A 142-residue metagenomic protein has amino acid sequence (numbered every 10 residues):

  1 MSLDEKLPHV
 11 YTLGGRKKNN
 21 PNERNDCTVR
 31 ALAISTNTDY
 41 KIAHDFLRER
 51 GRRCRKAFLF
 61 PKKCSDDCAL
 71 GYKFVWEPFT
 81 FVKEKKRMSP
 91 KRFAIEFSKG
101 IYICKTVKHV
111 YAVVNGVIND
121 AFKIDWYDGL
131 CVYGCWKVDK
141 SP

Functional and structural regions predicted by a protein language model:
M1-G71, W76, P142: Active-site nucleophile-adjacent alpha helix/oxyanion-hole segment immediately C-terminal to the catalytic cysteine
D4-L7, N115, G129, C135: Low-complexity, intrinsically disordered short peptide segments enriched in small/polar/basic residues
T12, I101-I103, V110-A112, C131-K137: Ordered hydrophobic segments in well-structured contexts
K41, F46, A57, G116 (+2 more regions): General "foldedness" signal
G51-K108, V114-K123: Conserved active-site-adjacent core of cysteine acyl-enzyme catalytic domains
D120-P142: Noncatalytic regulatory segments and standalone regulatory/sensor domains
